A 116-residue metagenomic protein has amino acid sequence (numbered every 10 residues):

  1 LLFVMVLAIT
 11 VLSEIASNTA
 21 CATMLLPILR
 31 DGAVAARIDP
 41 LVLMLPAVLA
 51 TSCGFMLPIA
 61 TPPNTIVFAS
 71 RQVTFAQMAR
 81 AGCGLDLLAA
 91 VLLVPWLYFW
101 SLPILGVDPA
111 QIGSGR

Functional and structural regions predicted by a protein language model:
L1-D31, A36, P40, V48: Hydrophobic alpha-helical transmembrane segments of multi-pass integral membrane proteins, predominantly secondary
A20-D31, M44, T61-Q72: Re-entrant/interfacial helical elements at transmembrane boundaries that shape and gate the permeation pathway
P40-L41, F75: Alpha-helix N-cap/start motif
V48-R116: Juxtamembrane and boundary regions of transmembrane helices in multi-pass small-molecule transporters and channels
